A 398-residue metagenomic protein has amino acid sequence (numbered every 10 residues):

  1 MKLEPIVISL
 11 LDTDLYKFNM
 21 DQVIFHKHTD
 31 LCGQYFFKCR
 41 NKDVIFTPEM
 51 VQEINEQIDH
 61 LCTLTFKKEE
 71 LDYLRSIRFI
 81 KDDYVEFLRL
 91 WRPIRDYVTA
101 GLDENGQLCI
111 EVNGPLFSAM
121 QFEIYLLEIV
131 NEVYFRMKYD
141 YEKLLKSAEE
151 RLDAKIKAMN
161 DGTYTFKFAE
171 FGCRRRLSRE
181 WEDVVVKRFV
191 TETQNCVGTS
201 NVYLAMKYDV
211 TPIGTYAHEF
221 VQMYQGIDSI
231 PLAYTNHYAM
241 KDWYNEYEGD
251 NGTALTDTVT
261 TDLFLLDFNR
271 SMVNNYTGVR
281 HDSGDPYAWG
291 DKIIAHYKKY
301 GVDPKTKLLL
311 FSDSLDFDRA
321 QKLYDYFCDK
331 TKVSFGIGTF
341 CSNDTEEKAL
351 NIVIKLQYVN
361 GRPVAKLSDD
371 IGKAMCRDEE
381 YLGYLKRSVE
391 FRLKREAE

Functional and structural regions predicted by a protein language model:
M1-T235, Y244-N245, I354-E398: Ordered alpha/beta subdomains of enzyme catalytic regions
L3, Y208, I213-E398: Glycine-rich phosphate/ribose-binding loops and adjacent secondary-structure elements that form binding surfaces
